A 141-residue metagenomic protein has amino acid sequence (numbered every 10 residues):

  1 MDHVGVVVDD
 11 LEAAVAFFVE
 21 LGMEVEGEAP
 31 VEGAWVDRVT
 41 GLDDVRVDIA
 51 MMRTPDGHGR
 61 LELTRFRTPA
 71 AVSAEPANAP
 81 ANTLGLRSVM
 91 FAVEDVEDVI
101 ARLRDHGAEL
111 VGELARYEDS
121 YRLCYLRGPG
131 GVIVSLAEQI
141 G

Functional and structural regions predicted by a protein language model:
M1, G5-V7: Terminus-proximal functional modules
H3, L86-S88: Eukaryotic phosphotyrosine signaling hubs
V7-H58, D105, C124: Core segments of cupin and vicinal oxygen chelate
V8-D9, F91-V93: Short beta-strand-to-loop capping motifs
D9, T64-P69: Short beta-strand-to-loop junctions in surface cap/lid or active-site-entrance loops
E28-P30, D48-M51, G59-T64, A74 (+3 more regions): Vicinal oxygen chelate
G33-R38, A70-P76: A short, acidic/glycine-rich surface segment
D44-R46, G85, E118: Residue-level preference for beta-strand/loop junctions
